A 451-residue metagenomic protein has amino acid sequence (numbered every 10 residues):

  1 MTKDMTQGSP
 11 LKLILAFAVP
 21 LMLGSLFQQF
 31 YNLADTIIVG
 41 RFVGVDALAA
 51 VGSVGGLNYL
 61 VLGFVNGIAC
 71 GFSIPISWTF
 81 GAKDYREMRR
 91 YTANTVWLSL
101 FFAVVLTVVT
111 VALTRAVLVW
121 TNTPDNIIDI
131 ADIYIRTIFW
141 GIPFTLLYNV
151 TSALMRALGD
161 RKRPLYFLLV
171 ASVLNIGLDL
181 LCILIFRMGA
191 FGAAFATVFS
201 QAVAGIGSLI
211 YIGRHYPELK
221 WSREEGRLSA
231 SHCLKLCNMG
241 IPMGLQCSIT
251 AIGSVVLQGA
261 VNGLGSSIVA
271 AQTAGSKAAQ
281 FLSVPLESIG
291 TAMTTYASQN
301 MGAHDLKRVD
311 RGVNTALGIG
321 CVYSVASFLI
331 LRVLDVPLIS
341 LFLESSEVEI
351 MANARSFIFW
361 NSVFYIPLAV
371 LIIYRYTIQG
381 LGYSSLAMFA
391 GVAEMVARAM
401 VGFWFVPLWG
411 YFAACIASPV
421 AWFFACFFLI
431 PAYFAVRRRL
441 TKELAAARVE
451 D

Functional and structural regions predicted by a protein language model:
M1-A18, I76-G141, I185-I241, A297-F364 (+1 more regions): Short alpha-helical transmembrane segments in multi-pass integral membrane proteins
M5-F42, G56-G71, P75, L100-T107 (+4 more regions): N-terminal transmembrane alpha-helices
A16-D35, T137, Y148, A171 (+4 more regions): Transmembrane helical elements of multi-pass membrane transporters/channels
L21, S25, I37, I74 (+17 more regions): Transmembrane alpha-helix boundary and packing residues in multipass membrane permease domains and related
L26, F30-L48, L118-D125, L181-M188 (+5 more regions): Helix-terminus/linker motif at the lipid-water interface of multi-pass membrane proteins
L48-V108, T145-P164, Q258, A271-D335 (+1 more regions): Small-residue-rich hydrophobic transmembrane alpha-helices
L60-G63, N175-L180, G205-L209, F281-V284 (+3 more regions): Hydrophobic transmembrane alpha-helices of multi-pass small-molecule transporters
A69, T137-R156, P164-S172, A193-S208 (+4 more regions): Short runs within selected transmembrane alpha-helices of multi-pass transporters and secretion channels
